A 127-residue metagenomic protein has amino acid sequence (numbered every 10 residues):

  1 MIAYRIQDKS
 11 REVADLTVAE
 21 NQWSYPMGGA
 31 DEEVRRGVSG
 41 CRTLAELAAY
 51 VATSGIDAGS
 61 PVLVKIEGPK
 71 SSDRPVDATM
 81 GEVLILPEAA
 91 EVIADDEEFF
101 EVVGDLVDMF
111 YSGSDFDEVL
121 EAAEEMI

Functional and structural regions predicted by a protein language model:
M1-A3, Q7-V38, R42-I127: Conserved NAD+-utilizing ADP-ribose enzyme module
